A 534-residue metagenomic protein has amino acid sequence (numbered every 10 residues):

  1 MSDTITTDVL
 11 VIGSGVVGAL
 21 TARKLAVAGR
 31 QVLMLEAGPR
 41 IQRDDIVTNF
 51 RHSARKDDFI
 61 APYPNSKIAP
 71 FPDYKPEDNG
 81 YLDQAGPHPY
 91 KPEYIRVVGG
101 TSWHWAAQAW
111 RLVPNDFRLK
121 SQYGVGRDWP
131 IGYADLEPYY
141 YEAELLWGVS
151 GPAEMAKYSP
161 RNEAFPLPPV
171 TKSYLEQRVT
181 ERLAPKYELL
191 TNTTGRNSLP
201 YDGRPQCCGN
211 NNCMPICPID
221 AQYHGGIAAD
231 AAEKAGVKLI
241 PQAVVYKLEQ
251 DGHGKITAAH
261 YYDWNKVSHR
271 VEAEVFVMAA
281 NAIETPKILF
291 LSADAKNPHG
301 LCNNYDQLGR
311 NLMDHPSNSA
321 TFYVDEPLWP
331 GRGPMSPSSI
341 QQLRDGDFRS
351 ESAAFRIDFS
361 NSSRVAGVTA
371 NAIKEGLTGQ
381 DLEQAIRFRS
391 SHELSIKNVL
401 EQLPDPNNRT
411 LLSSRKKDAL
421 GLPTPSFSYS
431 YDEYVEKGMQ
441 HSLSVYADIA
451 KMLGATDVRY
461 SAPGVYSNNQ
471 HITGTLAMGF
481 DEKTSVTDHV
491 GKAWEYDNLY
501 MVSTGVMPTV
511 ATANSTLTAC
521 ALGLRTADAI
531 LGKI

Functional and structural regions predicted by a protein language model:
M1-V9, V27-A28, S53-D57, G532: Extreme N-terminal leader/targeting segments of oxidoreductases
V9-M34: N-terminal Rossmann-like FAD-binding beta1-loop-alpha1 element of flavoenzymes
V27, Q31-L33, G38-H52, K234 (+7 more regions): Glycine-rich loop(s) and the adjacent beta-strand/alpha-helix scaffold that form part
P39, I60-P70, E77-Y81, K238 (+3 more regions): Mid-to-C-terminal "cap/lid" subdomains and adjacent gly/pro-rich loops that border and regulate access to redox
P39-P64, I95-H104: Conserved N-terminal glycine-rich FAD pyrophosphate-binding loop of Rossmann-like flavoproteins
D58-K75, Y81-P87, R96, A106-R111 (+2 more regions): Conserved redox-cofactor binding core of oxidoreductases
E77, L190-N197, Y201-I216, D220 (+5 more regions): A glycine-rich dinucleotide-binding beta-alpha-beta segment and adjacent secondary-structure elements that constitute
T509-D528: A conserved FAD-binding loop/helix module that cradles the flavin
